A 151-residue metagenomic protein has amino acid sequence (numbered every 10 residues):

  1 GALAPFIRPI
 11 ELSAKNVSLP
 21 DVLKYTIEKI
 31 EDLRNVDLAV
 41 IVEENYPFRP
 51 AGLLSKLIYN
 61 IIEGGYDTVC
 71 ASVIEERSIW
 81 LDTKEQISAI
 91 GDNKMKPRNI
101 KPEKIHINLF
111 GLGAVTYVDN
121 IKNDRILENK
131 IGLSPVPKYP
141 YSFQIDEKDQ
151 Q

Functional and structural regions predicted by a protein language model:
A2-V17, D21: Conserved donor nucleotide-binding strand/loop of the catalytic core
N16-V22, L38, E44-Y139: Conserved core of the sugar-phosphate nucleotidyltransferase
E28-D32, I62: Residue-level signal for alpha-helix termini/capping positions
E31-V40: Short acidic donor-binding loop at the edge of a beta-strand
E43, V115, Q144-K148: Alpha-helical architecture
P135-Q151: C-terminal and late-domain segments of enzyme folds
